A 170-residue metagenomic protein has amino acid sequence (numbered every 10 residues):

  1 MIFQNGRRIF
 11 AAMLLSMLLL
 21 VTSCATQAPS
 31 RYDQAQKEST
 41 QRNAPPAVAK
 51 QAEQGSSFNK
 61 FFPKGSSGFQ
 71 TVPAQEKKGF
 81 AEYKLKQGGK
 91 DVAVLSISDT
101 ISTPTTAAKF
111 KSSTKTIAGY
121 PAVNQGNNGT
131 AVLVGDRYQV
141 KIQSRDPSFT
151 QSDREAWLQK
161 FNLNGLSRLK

Functional and structural regions predicted by a protein language model:
I2, T40, A47, V132-G135 (+1 more regions): A generic structural signal for ordered alpha-helices
I2-M13: Bacterial N-terminal signal peptides that target proteins for export
L14, Q51-A52, F58-K60, P147 (+1 more regions): Alpha-helical interaction segments
L20-S23: C-terminal motif of bacterial Sec signal peptides marking the signal peptidase cleavage site
A25-A28: Bacterial signal peptide processing site
S30-N128: Short, solvent-exposed recognition patches
Q87, K111-K170: A short, solvent-exposed beta-edge/loop patch
